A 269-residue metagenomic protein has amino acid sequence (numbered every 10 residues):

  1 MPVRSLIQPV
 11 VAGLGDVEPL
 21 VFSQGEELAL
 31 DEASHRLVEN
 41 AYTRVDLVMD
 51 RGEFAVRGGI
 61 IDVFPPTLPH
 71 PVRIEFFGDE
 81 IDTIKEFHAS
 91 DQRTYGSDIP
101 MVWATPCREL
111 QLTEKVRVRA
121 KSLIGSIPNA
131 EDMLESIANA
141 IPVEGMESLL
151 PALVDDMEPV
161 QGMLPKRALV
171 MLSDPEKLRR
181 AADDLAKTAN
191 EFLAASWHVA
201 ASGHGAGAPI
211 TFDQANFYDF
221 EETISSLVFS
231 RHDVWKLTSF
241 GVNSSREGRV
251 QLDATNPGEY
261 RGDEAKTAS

Functional and structural regions predicted by a protein language model:
M1-S269: Conserved beta-alpha structural segments and adjacent helices that either
